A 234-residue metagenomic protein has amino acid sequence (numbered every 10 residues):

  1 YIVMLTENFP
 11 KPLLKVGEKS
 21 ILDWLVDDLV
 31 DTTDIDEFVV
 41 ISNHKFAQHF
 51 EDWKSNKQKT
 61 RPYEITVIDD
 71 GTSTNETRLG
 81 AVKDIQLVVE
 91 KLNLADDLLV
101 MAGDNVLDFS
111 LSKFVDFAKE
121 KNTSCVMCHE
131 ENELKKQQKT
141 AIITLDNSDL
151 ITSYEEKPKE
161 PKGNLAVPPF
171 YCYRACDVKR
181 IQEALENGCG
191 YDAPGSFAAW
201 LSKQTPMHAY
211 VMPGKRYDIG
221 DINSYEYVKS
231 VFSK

Functional and structural regions predicted by a protein language model:
Y1, K15, K19-V100: Conserved N-terminal catalytic core of the sugar/cofactor nucleotidyltransferase
E7-P12: Short alpha-helical oligomerization interface
H49, K83-L87, K113, S196-F197 (+1 more regions): Alpha-helical elements of Rossmann-like donor-binding domains used by nucleotide-donor carbohydrate transfer enzymes
N105-D108, R216: A short, conserved beta-strand element in the Rossmann-like catalytic core that flanks the donor/metal-binding loop
F109-Q138: Conserved donor-nucleotide/metal-binding helix-loop-beta segment in metal-dependent transferases, i.e., the alpha-helix
V115-K119, L150-D218, I222-K234: Catalytic-core segments of class I nucleotidyltransferases/pyrophosphorylases that form NMP-activated intermediates
T144-L150: Short acidic-glycine loop/turn motifs at beta-strand connectors
